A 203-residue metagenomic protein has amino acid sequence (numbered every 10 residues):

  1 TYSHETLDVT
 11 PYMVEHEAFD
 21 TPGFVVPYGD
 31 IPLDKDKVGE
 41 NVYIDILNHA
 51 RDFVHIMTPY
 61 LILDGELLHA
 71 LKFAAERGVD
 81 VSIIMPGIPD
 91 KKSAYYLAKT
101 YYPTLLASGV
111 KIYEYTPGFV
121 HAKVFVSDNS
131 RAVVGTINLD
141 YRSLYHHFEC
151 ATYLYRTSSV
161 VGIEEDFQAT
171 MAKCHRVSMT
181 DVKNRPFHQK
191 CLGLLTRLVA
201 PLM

Functional and structural regions predicted by a protein language model:
T1-M203: Charged, low-complexity intrinsically disordered terminal segments
